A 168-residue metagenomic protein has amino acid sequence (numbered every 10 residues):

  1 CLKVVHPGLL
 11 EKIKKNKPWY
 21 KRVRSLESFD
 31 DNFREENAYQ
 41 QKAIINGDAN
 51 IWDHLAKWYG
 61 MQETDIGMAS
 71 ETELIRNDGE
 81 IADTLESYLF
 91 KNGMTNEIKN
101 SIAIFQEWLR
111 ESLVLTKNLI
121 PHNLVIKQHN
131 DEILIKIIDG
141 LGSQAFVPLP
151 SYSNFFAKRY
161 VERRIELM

Functional and structural regions predicted by a protein language model:
C1-K3, L55, E71, I137: Short hydrophobic-acidic sequence motifs that mark active-site Asp/Glu residues
C1-K42: ATP-binding glycine-rich loop module of kinase domains
V5, I75, L141: Anionic group-transfer/hydrolysis microenvironments
G8-L10, D78, Q144: Short, surface-exposed beta-strand-loop junctions and turns on beta-sheet-rich folds
K21-S25, Y88-A103, E107-K117, K127-M168: C-lobe/activation-segment region of protein kinase-like
R34-N50, V161-M168: A conserved long alpha-helix in the C-terminal portion of kinase-like catalytic domains
G47-I98: Conserved structural core of kinase catalytic domains
H54-M61, V114-Q128: A short glycine-rich, hydrophobically flanked beta-strand micro-motif that places a catalytic Asp/Glu for divalent metal
